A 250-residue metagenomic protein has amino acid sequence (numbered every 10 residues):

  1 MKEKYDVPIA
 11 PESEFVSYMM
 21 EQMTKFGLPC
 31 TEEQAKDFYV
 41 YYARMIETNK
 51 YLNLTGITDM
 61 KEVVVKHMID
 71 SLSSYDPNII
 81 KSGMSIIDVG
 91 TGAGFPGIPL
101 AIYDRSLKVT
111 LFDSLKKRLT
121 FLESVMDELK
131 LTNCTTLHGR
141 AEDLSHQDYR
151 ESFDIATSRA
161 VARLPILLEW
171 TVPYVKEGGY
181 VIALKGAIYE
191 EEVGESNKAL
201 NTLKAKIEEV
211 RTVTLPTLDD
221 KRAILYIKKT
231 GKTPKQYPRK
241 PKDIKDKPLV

Functional and structural regions predicted by a protein language model:
M1-I87, T120-C134: Class I SAM-dependent transferase core
M45, L100, K185, I227: Residue-level signal for inorganic ion chemistry
K61, L72-A162, L168: Conserved SAM/SAH cofactor-binding pocket of Class I
D104, V175-E177: Helix-to-beta-strand junctions that scaffold the AdoMet/dcAdoMet cofactor pocket in Class I SAM-dependent enzymes
R118-T120, Y189, V193: Short alpha-helix immediately C-terminal to the canonical SAM-binding loop
G178-E191: Conserved beta-strand signature within the Rossmann-like core of class I S-adenosyl-L-methionine
G194-V250: SAM/dcSAM-binding transferase cores
